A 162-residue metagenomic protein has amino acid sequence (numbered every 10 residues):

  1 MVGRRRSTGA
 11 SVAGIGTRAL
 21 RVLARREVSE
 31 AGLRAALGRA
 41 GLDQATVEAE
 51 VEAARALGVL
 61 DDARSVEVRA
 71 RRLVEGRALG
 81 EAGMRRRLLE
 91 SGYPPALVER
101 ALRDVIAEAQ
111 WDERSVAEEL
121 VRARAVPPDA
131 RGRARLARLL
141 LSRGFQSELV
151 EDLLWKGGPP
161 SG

Functional and structural regions predicted by a protein language model:
M1-G162: An alpha-helical, amphipathic repeat domain used for nucleic-acid recognition, typified by the mTERF helical solenoid
